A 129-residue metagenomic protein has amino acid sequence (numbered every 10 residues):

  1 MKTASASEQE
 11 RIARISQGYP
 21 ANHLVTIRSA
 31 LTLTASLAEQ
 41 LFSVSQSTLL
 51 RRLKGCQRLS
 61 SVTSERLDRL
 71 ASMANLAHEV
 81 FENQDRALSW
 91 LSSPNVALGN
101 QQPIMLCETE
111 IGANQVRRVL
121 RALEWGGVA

Functional and structural regions predicted by a protein language model:
M1-A129: Non-transmembrane "mature" sequence context
